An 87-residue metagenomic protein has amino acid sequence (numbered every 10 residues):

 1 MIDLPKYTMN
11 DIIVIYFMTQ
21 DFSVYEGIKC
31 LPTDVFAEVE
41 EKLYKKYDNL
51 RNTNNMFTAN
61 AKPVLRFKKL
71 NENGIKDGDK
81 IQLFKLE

Functional and structural regions predicted by a protein language model:
M1-E87: Ubiquitin system architectures
